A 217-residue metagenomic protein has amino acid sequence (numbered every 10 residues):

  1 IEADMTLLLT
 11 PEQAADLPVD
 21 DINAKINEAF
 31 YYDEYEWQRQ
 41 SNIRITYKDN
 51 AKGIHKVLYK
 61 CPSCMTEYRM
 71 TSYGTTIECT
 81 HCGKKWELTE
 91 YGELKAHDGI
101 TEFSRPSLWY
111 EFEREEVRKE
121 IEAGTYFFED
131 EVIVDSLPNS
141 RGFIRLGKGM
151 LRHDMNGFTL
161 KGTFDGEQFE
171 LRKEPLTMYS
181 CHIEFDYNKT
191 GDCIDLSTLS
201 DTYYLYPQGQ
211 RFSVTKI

Functional and structural regions predicted by a protein language model:
I1-A24, Q40, I45-M65, S72-G83: A cross-family acyltransferase "interaction/gating" segment
I22-E36: Short, structured interface segments
T76, K85, M155-T159, T202: Structural motif
I77-T80, L160, I194-T198: Generic recognition of long tandem-repeat/solenoid scaffolds
G83-E90: Short Cys/His-rich micro-motifs in 6-15 aa windows
L94-M150: Anionic N-terminal interaction surfaces
V134-D192, Y206-G209: Phosphoinositide-binding peripheral membrane targeting modules
L199-K216: Canonical phosphoinositide-binding patch of PH/PH-like domains
